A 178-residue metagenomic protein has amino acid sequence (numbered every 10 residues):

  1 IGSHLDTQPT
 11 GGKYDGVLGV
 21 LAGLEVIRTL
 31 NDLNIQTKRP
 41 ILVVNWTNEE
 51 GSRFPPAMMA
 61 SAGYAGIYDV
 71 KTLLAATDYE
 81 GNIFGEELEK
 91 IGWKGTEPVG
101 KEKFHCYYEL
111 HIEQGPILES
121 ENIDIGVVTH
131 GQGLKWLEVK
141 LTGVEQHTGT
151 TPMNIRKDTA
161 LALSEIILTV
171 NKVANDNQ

Functional and structural regions predicted by a protein language model:
I1-G12, L30: Acidic/His- and Gly-rich active-site-bordering loop/insert found across diverse amide/peptide-bond hydrolases
I1-L5, L42-W46, K140-T142: Glycine- and acidic-rich phosphate- and metal-coordinating loops
L5-T7, R28, G66-K71: Glycine-/small-residue-rich beta-strand-loop submotif within the FAD-binding core of flavoenzymes
T10-L21, M153-L161: Short, conserved micro-motifs enriched in small and acidic residues
K13-V20, L33, L42, M58-M59: "Short basic amphipathic alpha-helical interaction patches in structured regions
V20-L30, L163-I166, V170: Buried hydrophobic packing segments
N31-S52, Q178: Short helix-loop-beta-strand segments that form the rim/entrance of peptidase-like active sites
N48-E49, R53-Q178: Midchain, well-structured core segments that form catalytic/ion-binding scaffolds
